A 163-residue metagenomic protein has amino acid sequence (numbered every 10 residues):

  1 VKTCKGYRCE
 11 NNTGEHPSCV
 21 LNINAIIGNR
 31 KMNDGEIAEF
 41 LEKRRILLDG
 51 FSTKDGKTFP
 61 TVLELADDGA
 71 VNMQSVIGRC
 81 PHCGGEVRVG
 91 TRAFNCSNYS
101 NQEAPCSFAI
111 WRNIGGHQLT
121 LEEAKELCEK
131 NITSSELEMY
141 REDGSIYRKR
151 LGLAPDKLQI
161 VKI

Functional and structural regions predicted by a protein language model:
V1-I163: Basic, low-complexity terminal or inter-domain segments flanking catalytic cores
